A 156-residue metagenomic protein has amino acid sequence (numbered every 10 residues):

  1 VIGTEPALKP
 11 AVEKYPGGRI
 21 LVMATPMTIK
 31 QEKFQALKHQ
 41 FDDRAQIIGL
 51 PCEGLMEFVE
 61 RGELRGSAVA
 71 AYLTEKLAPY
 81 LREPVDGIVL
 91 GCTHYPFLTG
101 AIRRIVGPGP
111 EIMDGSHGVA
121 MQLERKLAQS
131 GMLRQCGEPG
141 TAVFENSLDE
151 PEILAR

Functional and structural regions predicted by a protein language model:
V1-R156: Non-catalytic structural scaffold of enzyme domains
